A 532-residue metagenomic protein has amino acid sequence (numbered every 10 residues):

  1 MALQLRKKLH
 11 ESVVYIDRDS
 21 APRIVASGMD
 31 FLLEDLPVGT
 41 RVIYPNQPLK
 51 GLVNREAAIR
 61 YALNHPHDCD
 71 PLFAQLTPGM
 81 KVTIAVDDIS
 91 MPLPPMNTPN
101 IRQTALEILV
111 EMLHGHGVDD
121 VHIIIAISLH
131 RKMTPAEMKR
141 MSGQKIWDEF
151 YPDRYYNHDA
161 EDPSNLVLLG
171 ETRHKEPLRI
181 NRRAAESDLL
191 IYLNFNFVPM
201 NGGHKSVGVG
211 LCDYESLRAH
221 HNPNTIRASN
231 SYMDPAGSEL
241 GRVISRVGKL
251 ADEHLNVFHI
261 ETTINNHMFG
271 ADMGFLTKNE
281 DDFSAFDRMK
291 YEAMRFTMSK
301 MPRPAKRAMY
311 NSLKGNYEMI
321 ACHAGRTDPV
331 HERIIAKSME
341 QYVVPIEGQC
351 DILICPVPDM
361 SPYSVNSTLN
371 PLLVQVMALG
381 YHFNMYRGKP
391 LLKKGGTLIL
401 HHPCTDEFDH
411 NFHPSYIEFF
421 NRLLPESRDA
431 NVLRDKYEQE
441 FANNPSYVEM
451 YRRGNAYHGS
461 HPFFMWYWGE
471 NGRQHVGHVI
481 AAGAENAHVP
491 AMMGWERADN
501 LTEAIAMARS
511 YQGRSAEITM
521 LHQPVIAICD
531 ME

Functional and structural regions predicted by a protein language model:
M1-Y61, R288-E318, V343-Y363, G472: Domain-start "cap" segments at the beginnings of catalytic or binding domains
A2-G51, L63-N64, W466-E532: Extended hydrophobic packing segments that form well-structured cores
H67-D88, G115-V118, P345-Q349, L391-K393 (+1 more regions): Glycine-rich phosphate/diphosphate-binding loops that line cofactor/substrate pockets in enzymes
L93-G117, C212, G380-L392, I399: Histidine-anchored nucleotide/phosphate-binding helix
P99-L178: Well-ordered mid-protein domain cores that form the structural environment of catalytic cofactors
G117-H130, T397-H402, H478-G483: Short internal beta-strands
D148-Q349, P356, G380-N384, P390-L392: Conserved, well-structured core segments that form the ligand-binding/active-site neighborhood of functional domains
S367, V374-V476: C-terminal catalytic subdomain
